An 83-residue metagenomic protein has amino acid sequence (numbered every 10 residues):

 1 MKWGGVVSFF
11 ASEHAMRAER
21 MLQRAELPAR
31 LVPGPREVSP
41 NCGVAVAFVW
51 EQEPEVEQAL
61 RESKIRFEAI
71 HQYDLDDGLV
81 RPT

Functional and structural regions predicted by a protein language model:
W3-E62: Amphipathic, hydrophobic secondary-structure cores in small proteins
W50-T83: C-terminal structural segments of small proteins and small subunits
